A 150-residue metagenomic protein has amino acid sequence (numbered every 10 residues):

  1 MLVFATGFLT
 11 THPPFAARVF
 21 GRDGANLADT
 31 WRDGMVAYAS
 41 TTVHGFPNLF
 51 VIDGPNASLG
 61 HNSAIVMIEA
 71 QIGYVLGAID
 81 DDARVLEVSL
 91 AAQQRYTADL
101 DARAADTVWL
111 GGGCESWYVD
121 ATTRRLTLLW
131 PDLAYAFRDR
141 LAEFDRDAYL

Functional and structural regions predicted by a protein language model:
M1, A5-T6, I52: Short, well-ordered coil/turn residues at beta-beta hairpins and beta-strand->alpha-helix junctions within
F4-R22: Flavin (primarily FAD) binding-site architecture
H12-F15, D29, G60-N62: Extended hydrophobic-aromatic, low-complexity segments
D23-A28: N-terminal low-complexity, intrinsically disordered segments
R32-Y38: Alpha-helical scaffolding within the catalytic cores of extracellular/periplasmic polymer-degrading hydrolases
A37, N48-L150: C-terminal, flexible cofactor-proximal segment of oxidoreductases
A39-G45: Short glycine/proline-enriched loop/turn "hinge" motifs that connect secondary-structure elements and lie
